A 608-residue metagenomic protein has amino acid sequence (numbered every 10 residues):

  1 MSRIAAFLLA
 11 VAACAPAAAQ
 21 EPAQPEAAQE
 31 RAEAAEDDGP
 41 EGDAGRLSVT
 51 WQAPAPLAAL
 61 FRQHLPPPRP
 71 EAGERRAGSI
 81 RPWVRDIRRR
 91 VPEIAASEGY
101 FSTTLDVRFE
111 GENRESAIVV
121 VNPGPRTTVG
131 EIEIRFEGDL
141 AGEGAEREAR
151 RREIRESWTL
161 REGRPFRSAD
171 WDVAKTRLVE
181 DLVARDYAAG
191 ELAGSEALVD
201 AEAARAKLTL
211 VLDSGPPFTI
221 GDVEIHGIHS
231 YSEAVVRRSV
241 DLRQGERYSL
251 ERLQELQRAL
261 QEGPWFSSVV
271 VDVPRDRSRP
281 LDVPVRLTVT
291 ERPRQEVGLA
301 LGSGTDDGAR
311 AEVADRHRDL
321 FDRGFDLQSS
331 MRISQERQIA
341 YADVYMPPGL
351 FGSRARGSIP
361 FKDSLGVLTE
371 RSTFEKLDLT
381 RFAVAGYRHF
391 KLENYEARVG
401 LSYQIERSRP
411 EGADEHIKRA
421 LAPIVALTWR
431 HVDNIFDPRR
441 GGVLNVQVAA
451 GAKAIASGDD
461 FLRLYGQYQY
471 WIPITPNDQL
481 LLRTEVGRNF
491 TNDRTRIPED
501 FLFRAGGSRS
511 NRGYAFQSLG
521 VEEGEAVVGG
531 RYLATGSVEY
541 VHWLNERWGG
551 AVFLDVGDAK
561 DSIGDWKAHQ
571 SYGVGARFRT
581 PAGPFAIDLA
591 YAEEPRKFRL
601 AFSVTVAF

Functional and structural regions predicted by a protein language model:
A5-A13: Bacterial N-terminal signal peptides
A15-A19: Sec/Tat signal peptide C-region and signal peptidase I cleavage site
Q20-P56, R62, P67-T305, A309 (+6 more regions): Periplasmic polypeptide-binding modules associated with outer-membrane biogenesis and secretion
D139-A141, R147-E153, S249-N445, R509-G513 (+3 more regions): Gram-negative/organellar outer-membrane beta-barrel architecture
D222, E233-V236, L250, V269 (+10 more regions): Extended hydrophobic-aromatic, low-complexity segments
L242-R247, H317, A559, D565: C-terminal soluble interaction/assembly domains
E262, E296, R409, A413-H416 (+3 more regions): C-terminal outer-membrane beta-barrel translocator/porin domains of Gram-negative envelope proteins and their
G557, S562-G583, E594: C-terminal structured "cap/appendage" subdomains that terminate the fold
